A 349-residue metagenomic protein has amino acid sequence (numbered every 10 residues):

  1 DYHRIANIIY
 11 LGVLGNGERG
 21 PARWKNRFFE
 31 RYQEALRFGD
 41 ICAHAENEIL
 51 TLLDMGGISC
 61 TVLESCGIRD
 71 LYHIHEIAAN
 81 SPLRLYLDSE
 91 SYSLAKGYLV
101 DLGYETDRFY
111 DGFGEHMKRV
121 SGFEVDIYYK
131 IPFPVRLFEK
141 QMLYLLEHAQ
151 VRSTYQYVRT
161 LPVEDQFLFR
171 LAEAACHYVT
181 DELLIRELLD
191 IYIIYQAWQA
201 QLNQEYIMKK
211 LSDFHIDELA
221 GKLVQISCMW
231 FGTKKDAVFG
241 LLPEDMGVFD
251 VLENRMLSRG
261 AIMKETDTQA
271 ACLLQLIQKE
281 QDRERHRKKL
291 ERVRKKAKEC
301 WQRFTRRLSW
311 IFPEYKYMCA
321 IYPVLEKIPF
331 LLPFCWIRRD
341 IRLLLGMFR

Functional and structural regions predicted by a protein language model:
D1-S81, L87-R349: Conserved NTP-donor binding/palm subdomain of two-metal-ion nucleotidyltransferases/polymerases, i.e., the charged
